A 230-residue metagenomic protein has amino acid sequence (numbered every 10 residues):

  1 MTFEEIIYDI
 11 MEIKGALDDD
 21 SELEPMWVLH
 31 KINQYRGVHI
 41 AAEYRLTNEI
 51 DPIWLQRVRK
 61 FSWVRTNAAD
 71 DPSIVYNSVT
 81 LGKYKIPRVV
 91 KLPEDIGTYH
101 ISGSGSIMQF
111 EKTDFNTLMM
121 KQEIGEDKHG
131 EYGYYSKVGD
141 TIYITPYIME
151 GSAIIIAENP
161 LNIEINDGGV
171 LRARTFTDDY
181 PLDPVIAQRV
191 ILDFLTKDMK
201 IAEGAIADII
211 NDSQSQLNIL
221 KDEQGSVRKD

Functional and structural regions predicted by a protein language model:
M1-D230: Glycine-enriched, solvent-exposed interface loops adjoining structured elements
